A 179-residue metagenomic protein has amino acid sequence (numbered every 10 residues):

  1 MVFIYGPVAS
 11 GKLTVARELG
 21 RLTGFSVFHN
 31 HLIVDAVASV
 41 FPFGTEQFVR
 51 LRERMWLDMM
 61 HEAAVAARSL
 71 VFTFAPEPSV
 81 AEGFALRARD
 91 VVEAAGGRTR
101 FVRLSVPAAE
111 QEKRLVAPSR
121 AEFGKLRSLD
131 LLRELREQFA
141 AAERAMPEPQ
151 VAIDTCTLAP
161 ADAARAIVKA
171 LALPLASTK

Functional and structural regions predicted by a protein language model:
M1: Walker A (P-loop) ATP-phosphate-binding motif of ABC ATPase nucleotide-binding domains
I4: Hydrophobic anchor at the beta1->P-loop junction of P-loop NTPases
P7: P-loop (Walker A) phosphate-binding loop of NTP-binding proteins
G11: Conserved glycine(s) of the Walker
T14-A64: Conserved substrate/cofactor phosphate-moiety recognition/catalytic segment in nucleotide-dependent phosphotransferases
L51-S105: Glycine-rich phosphate-binding loop used to anchor ATP phosphates in small-molecule kinases, encompassing both
A81, A108-L115: Switch/connector loops and helix/strand junctions flanking conserved nucleotide-binding motifs in nucleotide-processing
K113, A117-A166, T178: Small-molecule kinase domains that catalyze NTP-dependent phosphoryl transfer to phosphate-bearing small molecules
